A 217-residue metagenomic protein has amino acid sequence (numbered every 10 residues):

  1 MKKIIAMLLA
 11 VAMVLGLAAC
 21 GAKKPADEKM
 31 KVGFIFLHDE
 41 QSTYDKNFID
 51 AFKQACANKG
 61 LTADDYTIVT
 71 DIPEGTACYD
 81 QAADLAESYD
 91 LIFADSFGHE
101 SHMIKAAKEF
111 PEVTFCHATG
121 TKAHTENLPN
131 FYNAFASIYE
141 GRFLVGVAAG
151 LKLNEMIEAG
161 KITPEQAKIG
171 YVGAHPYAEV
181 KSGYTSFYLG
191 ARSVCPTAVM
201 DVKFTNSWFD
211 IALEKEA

Functional and structural regions predicted by a protein language model:
M1-K31: Short, low-complexity disordered leader/linker segments with a strong preference for bacterial N-terminal type II
K23-A217: A residue-level marker of the well-folded mature domains of exported/periplasmic proteins
